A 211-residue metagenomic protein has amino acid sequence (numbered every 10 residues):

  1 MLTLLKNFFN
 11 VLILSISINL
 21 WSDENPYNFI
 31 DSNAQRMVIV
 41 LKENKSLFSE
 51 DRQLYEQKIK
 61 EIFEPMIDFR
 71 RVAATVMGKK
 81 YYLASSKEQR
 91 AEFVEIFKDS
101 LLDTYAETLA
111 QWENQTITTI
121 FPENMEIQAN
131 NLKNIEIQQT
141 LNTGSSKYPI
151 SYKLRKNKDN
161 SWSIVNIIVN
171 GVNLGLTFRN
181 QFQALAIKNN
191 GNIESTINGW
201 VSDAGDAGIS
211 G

Functional and structural regions predicted by a protein language model:
M1-F9: Bacterial N-terminal signal peptides that target proteins for export
L20-S22: Boundary at the C-terminal end of the N-terminal hydrophobic targeting segment
E24-T108: Early exported N-terminus immediately downstream of N-terminal targeting peptides
F97, F121-E123, Q139-L141, L154-K156 (+1 more regions): A mature extracytoplasmic/lumenal domain signature
D103-S151, D203-G211: Surface-exposed, charged secondary-structure patches
K147-L176: Short beta-strand edge/turn micro-motifs at domain boundaries
N166-G211: Low-complexity, intrinsically disordered terminal/linker segments enriched in charged and Gly/Pro repeats
